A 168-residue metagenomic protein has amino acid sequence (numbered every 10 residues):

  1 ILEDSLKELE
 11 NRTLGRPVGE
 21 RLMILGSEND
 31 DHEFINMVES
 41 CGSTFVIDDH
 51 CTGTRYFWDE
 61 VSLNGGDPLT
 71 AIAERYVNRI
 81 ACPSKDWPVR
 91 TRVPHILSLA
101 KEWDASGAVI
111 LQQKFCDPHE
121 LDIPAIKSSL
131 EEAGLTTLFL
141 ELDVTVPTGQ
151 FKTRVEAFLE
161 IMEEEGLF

Functional and structural regions predicted by a protein language model:
I1-W58, K85: A charged, amphipathic alpha-helical module
N29-E33, G53-F57, P94, F115-H119 (+1 more regions): Flexible loop/turn segments at secondary-structure boundaries
T54-L63, L69-T91: Acidic/glycine-enriched edge-of-secondary-structure segments
W87-D104, L121-D122: A short, acidic, amphipathic alpha-helical segment used as a generic capping/interface helix at domain edges
A105-K114: Acidic beta-strand-to-loop metal/phosphate-binding motif
P124-F168: Peripheral docking tails and interdomain loops at the edges of cofactor- or intermediate-handling domains
